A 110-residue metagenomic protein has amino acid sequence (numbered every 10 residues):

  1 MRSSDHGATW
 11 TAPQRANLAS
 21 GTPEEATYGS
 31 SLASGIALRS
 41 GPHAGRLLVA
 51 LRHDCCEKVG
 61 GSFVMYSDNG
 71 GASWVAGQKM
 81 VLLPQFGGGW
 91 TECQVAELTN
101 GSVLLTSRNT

Functional and structural regions predicted by a protein language model:
M1-T110: Asp-box/BNR beta-propeller blade signature and adjacent active/binding-site loops in extracellular glycan-interacting
